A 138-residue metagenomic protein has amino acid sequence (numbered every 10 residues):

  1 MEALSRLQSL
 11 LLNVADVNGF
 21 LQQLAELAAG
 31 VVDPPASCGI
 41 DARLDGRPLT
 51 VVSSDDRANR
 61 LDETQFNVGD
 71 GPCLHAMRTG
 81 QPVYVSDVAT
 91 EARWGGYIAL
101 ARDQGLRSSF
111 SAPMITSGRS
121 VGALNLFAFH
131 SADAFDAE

Functional and structural regions predicted by a protein language model:
E2-S5, S9-S53, D62, D70: Helix-loop-beta substructure at the N-terminus of cytosolic sensory domains that couple signal/ligand detection
L10, V14, E91, S131-D133: Short strand->helix junction
G39-A42, V51, A58-R107: Regulatory sensory and allosteric helical modules in signal-transduction proteins and certain transcription factors
Y97, F110, D136-E138: A short secondary-structure junction signal
S108-I115: Short hydrophobic beta-strand micro-motif common in sensory/regulatory domains
G122-L124: Short glycine-/small-residue motifs
F127-E138: Regulatory loop-to-helix N-cap segments in sensory/regulatory domains that couple ligand/signal detection
